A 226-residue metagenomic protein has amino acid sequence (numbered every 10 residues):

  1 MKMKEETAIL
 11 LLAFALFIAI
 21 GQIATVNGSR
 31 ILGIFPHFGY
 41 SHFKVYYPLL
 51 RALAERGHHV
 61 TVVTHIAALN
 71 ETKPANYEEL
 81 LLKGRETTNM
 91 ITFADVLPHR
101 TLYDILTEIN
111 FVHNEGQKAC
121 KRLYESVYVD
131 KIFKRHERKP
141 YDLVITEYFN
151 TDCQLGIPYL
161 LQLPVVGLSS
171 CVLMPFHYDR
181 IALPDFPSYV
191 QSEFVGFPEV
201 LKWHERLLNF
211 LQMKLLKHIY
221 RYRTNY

Functional and structural regions predicted by a protein language model:
K2-M3, V144: Exposed, low-complexity/repetitive linear segments and helix-based recognition motifs, biased toward charged/polar
M3-L10: Bacterial N-terminal signal peptides that target proteins for export
L10, A19-A24, V195-P198: Residues marking helix boundaries in flexible regions
F14-P36, Y40, A52: N-terminal signal peptide
S29, F38, P48-Y226: Nucleotide-sugar-dependent glycosyltransferase catalytic domains
